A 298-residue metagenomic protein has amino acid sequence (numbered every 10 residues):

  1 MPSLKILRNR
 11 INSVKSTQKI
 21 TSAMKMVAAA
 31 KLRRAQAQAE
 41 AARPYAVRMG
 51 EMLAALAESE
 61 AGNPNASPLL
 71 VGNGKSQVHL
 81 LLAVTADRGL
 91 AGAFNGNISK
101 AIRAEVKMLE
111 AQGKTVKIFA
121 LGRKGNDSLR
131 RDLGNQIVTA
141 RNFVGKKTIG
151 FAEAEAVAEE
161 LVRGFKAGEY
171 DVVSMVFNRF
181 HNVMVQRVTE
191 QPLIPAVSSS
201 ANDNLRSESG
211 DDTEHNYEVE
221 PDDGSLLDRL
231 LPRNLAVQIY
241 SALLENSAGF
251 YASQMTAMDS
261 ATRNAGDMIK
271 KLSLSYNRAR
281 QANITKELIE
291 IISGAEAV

Functional and structural regions predicted by a protein language model:
M1-V298: C-terminal beta-strand-loop-alpha-helix "lid" module of Rossmann-like NAD(P)-dependent dehydrogenases
